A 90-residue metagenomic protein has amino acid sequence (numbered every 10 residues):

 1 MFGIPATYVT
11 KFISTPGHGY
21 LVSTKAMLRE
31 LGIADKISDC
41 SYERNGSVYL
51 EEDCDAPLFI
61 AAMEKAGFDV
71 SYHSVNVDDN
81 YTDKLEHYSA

Functional and structural regions predicted by a protein language model:
F2-V22: The feature represents the first ordered module of a protein
A6-T10, A34-I37, Y72: Intrinsically disordered, low-complexity boundary segments flanking structured domains
I13-T15, Y42, M63: Compositionally biased, low-complexity repeat tracts
P16, K25-A26, E52-D55: Short, flexible beta-strand-to-coil junctions
H18-R44: A short, structured beta-strand/loop element
Y49-A90: Short, compact, well-ordered microdomains
